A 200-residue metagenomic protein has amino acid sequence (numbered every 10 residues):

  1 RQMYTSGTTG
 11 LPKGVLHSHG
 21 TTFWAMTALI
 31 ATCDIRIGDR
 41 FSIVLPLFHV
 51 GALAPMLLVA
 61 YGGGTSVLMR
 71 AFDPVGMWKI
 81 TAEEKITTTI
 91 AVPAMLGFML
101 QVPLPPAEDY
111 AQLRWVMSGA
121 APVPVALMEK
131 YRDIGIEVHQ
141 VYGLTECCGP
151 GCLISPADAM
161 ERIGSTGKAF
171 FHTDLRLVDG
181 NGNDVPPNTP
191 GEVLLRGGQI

Functional and structural regions predicted by a protein language model:
R1-W24: Conserved AMP-binding A3 loop
R1-Y4, L11, D34-R40, C147: Conserved pre-ATP/AMP-binding loop-to-beta segment of ANL
K13-L16, I43, T65-A71, H139: Short beta-strand->loop structural element characteristic of the AMP-binding/adenylate-forming
F23-R40, F48-T88, V102: Conserved AMP-binding/adenylation subdomain of ANL enzymes
R40, R114-W115, E192: Residues that mark the start of a beta-strand
Y61, W78, E83-A91, L100-E161 (+2 more regions): Gly/Ser/Thr-rich phosphate-binding loop
G164-F170, D184: Short Gly/Pro-enriched turn/cap motifs at secondary-structure boundaries
D174-L195: Conserved beta-loop-beta connector loops within the AMP-binding
